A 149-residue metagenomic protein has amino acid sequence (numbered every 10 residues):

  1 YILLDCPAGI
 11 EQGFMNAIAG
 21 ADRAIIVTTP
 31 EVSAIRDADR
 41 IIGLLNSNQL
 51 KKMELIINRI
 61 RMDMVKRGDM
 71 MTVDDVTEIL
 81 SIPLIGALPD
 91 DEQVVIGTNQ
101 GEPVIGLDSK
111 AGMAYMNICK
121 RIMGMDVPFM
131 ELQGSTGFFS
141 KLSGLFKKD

Functional and structural regions predicted by a protein language model:
Y1-I96: Conserved catalytic-core segment of NTP-binding enzymes
S33, M71, K110-M113, N117: Generic recognition of short, well-ordered alpha-helical interface segments
G68-M70, L107, L132: Hydrophobic transmembrane signal anchors and adjacent membrane-proximal interface regions, especially in viral
M71-T72, P103-V104, G137: Secondary-structure junction/capping motif
P83, Q93, M113, N117-D149: P-loop NTP-binding site
T98-Y115: C-terminal boundary of histidine-terminating zinc-finger modules
